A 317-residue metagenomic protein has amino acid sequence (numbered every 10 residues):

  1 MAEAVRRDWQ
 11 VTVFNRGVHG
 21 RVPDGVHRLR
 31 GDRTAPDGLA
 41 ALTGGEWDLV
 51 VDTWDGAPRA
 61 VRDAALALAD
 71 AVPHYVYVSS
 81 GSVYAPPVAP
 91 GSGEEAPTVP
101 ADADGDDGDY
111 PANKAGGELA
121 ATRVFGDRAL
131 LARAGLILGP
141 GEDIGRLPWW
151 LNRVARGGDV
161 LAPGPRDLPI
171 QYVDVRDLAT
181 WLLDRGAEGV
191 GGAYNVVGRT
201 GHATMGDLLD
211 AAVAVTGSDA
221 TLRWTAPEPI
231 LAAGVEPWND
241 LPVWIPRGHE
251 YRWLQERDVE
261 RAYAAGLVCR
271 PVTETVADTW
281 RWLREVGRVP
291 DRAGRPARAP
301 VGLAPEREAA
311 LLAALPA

Functional and structural regions predicted by a protein language model:
M1-T53: N-terminal Rossmann/SDR dinucleotide-binding element
G45-A101, G105, A115-A120: NAD(P)-cofactor binding segment of oxidoreductase domains
V83, I137, G201: Conserved sequence/active-site signature of Rossmann-fold short-chain dehydrogenase/reductase
Y110-K114: Active-site YXXXK catalytic motif of short-chain dehydrogenase/reductase
G117-G141: Conserved beta-loop-beta element that borders a ligand/cofactor-binding pocket
I144-W150, P163-E188, G192-N195, D207 (+1 more regions): Substrate-positioning beta->alpha
L151-P163, S218: A short C-terminal helix-loop "cap" of Rossmann-like NAD(P)-dependent dehydrogenase/epimerase domains
D184-W253, R257-E260, D278-W280, E285-A317: Mid/C-terminal beta-alpha module of Rossmann-like enzyme folds, strongest in SDR-family dehydrogenases/epimerases
